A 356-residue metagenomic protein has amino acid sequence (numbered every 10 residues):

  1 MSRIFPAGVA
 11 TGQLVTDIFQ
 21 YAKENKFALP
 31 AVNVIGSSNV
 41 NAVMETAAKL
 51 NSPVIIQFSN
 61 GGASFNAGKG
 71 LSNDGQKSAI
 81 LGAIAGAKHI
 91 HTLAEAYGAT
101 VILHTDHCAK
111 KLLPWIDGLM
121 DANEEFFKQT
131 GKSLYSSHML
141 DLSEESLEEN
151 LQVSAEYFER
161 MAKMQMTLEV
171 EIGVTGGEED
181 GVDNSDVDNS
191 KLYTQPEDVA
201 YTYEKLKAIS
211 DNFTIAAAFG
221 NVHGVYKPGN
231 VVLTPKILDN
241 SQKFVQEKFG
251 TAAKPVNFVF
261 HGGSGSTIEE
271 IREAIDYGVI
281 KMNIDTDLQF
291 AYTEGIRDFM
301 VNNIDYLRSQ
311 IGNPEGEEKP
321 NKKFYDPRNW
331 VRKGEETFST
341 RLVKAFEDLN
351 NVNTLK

Functional and structural regions predicted by a protein language model:
M1-P30: N-terminal amphipathic alpha-helix/helix-capping segment at the start of soluble metabolic enzymes
Q13-Y21, S37-Q76, I80-G98, A109-K254 (+2 more regions): Alpha/beta enzyme core
A31-N33, I55-Q57, I102-H104: Short, conserved beta-strand segments within well-ordered enzyme catalytic domains that often line or immediately flank
N33, Q76, N189-L192, V231 (+4 more regions): Hydrophobic alpha-helical scaffolding
V34, L103-A109, V256-S266: Glycine-rich beta-to-alpha transition loops that act as phosphate-gripper elements at the mouths of alpha/beta enzyme
N73-D74, L103-T105, E294: Glycine-rich nucleotide/cofactor/substrate-binding loop typically near the N-terminus or early in the first domain
A94-E95, K227, I237, S241 (+1 more regions): Catalytic-face loop-and-helix region of soluble metabolic enzyme cores
N302-K356: Extended, intrinsically disordered, low-complexity segments
